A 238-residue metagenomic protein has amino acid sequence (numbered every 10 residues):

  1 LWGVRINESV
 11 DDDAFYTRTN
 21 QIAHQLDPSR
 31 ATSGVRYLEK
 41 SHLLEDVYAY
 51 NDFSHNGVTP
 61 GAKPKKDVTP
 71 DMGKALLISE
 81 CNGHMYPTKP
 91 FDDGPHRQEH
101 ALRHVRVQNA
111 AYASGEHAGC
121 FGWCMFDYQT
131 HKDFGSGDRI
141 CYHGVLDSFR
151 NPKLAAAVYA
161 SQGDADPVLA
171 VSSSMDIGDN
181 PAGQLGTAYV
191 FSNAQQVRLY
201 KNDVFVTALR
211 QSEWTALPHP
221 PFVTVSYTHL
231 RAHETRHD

Functional and structural regions predicted by a protein language model:
L1-N151, A155, Q162, D166-D179 (+2 more regions): Substrate-binding/catalytic cleft of secreted carbohydrate-active enzymes, primarily glycoside hydrolases
S172, Y200, V225-Y227: A structural detector for beta-sheet-dominated domains
T187-A208, R231: Beta-strand-rich binding/interaction modules
T207, E213-W214: A short acidic/small-residue loop/turn micro-motif
W214-Y227: Aromatic sugar-binding surface patches on proteins that engage polysaccharides or sugar-phosphate polymers
T228-T235: Conserved small/polar residues in nucleotide/adenosyl-binding loops
